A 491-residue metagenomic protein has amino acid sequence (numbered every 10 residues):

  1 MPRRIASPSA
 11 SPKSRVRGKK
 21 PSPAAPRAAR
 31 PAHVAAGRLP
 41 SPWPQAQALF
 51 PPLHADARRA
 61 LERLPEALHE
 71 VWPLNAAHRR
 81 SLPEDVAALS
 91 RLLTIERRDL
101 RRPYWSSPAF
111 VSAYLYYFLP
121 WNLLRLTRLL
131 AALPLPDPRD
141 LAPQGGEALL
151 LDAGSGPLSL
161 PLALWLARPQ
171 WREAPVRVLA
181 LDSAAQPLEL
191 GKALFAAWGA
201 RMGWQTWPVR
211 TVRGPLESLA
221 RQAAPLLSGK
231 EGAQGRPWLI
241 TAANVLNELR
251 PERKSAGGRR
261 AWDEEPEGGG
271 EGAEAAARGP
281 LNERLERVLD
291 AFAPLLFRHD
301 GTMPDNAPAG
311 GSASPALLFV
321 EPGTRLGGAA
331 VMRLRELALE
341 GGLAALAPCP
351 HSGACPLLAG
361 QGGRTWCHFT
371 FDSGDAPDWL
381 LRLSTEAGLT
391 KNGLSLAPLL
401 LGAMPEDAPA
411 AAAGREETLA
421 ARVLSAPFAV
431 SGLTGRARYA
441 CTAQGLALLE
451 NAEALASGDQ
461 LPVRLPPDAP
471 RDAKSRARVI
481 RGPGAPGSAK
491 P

Functional and structural regions predicted by a protein language model:
P2-P8, P12-R101: N-terminal auxiliary segments of SAM/dcSAM-dependent transferases
P2-R4, H368-F371, A376-P491: C-terminal lobe and adjacent flexible extensions of AdoMet/dcAdoMet transferase-like proteins
L100-P138: Class I SAM-dependent methyltransferase Rossmann-like catalytic core, especially the SAM/SAH-binding loop
P157-E173: Conserved SAM-binding loop of SAM-dependent methyltransferases across substrates and taxa, primarily the Class I
A184: Conserved SAM/SAH-binding beta-strand->alpha-helix loop
E189-K230: S-adenosyl-L-methionine
R236-R259, E274-G279: A short SAM/SAH-binding and catalytic strip from SAM-dependent methyltransferases
H299-P304, S312-E321: Conserved beta-strand signature within the Rossmann-like core of class I S-adenosyl-L-methionine
